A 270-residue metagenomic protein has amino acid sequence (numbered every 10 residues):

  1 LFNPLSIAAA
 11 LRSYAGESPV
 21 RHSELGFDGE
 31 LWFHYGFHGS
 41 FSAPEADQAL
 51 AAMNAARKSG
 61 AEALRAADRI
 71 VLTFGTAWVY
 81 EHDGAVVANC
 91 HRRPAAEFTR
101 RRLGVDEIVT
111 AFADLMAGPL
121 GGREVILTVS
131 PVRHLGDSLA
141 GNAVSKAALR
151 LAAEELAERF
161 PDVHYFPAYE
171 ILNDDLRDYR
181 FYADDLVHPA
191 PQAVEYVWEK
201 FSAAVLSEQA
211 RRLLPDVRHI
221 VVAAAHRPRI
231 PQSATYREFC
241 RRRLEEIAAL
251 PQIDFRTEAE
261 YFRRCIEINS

Functional and structural regions predicted by a protein language model:
L1-S270: Extracellular glycan-modifying ectodomains
